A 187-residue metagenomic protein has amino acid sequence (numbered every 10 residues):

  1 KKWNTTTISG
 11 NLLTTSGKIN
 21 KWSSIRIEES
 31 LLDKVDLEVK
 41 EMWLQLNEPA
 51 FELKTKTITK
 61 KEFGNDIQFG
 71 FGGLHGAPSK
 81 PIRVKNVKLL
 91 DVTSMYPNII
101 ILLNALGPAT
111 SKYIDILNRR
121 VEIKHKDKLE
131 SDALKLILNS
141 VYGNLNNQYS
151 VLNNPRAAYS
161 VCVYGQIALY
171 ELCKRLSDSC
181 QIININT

Functional and structural regions predicted by a protein language model:
K1-V87, V92-N98, R175-T187: Conserved "right-hand" nucleotidyltransferase catalytic core of DNA-directed polymerases
I82-T187: Conserved catalytic core of nucleic-acid polymerases
